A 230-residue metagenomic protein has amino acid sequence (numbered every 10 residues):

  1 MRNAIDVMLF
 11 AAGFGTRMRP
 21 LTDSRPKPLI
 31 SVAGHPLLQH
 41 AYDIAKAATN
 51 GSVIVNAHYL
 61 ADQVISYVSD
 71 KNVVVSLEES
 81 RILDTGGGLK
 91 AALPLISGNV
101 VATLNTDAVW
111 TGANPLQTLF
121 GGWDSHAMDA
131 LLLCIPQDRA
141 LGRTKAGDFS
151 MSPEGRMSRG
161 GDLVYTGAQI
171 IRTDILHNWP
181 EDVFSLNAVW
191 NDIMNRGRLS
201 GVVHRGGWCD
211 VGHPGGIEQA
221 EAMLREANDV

Functional and structural regions predicted by a protein language model:
M1-L9, S31, H35-N105, T111-N114 (+1 more regions): Conserved N-terminal catalytic core of the sugar/cofactor nucleotidyltransferase
F10-M18: Conserved adenylation A10 loop of the ANL superfamily
M18, V64-V68, A220: Hydrophobic packing residues within well-ordered alpha-helices of enzyme cores
D23-K27: Short alpha-helical oligomerization interface
L29, V75-S76, A130, L199-G201 (+1 more regions): Conserved beta-strand scaffold positions in the cores of enzyme catalytic domains, especially in NTP/NDP-utilizing
N56-H58, S76-E79, L133, G160 (+1 more regions): Conserved beta-strand termini and adjacent loop/short-helix elements that scaffold enzyme active sites in alpha/beta
L104, V109-S125, Q137-L141, K145 (+1 more regions): Catalytic-core segments of class I nucleotidyltransferases/pyrophosphorylases that form NMP-activated intermediates
